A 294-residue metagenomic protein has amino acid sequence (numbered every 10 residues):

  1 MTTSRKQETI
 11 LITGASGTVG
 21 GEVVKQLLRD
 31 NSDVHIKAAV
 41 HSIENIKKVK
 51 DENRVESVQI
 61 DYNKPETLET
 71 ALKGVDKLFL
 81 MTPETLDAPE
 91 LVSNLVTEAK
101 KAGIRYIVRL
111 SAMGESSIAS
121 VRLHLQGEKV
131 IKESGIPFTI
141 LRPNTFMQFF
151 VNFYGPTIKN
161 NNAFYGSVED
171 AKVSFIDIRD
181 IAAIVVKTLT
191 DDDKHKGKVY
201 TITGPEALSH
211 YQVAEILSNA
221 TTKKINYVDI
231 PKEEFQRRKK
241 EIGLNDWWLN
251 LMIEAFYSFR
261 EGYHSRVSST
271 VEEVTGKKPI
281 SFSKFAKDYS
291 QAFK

Functional and structural regions predicted by a protein language model:
T3-D30: N-terminal Rossmann NAD(P)H-binding glycine-rich loop of SDR-like oxidoreductase domains
L11, A38-A102: NAD(P)H-binding glycine-rich loop region in Rossmannoid oxidoreductase-like domains and their noncatalytic homologs
M81-N161: Glycine-/Pro-rich loop/turn segments that contact NAD(P) or position catalytic residues in Rossmann-like domains
F150-T157, T188-V199, S265, K294: Glycine/proline-rich active-site loop of Rossmann-fold NAD(P)-dependent oxidoreductases
S167-A171, Y200-A207, D229, E273-T275: Glycine-rich Rossmann NAD(P)(H)-binding loop
S167-T188, K198, S209-Q212: Substrate-positioning beta->alpha
Y200, S218-E261: Terminal hydrophobic/aromatic helix or amphipathic segment near a protein terminus
T270, T275-K294: Amphipathic terminal alpha-helices
